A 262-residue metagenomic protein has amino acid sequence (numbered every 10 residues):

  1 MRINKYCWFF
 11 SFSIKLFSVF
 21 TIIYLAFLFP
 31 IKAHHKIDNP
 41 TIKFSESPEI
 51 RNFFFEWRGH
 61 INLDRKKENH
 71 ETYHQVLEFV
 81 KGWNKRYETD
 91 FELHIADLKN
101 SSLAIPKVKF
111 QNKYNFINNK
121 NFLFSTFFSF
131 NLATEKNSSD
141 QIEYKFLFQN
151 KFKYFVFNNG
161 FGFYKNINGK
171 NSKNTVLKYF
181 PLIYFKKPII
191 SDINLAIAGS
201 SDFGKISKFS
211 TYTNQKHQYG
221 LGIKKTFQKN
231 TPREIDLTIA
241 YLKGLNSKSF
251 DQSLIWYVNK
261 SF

Functional and structural regions predicted by a protein language model:
M1-D38: Cleavable N-terminal export/targeting peptides
I31-N171, V176-F262: Transmembrane beta-barrel domains of Gram-negative outer membranes and organellar outer membranes
